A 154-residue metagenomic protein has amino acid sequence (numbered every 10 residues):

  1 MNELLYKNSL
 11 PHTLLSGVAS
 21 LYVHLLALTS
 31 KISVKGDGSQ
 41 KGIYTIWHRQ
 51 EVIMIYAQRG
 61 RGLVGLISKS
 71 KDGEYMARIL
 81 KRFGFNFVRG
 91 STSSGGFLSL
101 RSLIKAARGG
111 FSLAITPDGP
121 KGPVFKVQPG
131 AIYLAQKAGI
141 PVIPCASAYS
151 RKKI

Functional and structural regions predicted by a protein language model:
M1-I53, A57-R59: Membrane-anchoring hydrophobic helices of lipid-metabolizing enzymes
K41-I43, G62, S112-A114, I143: Residue-level preference for the first positions of well-ordered beta-strands
G42-S94, K153: Catalytic core of membrane glycerolipid acyltransferases/transacylases, capturing the structured, soluble-facing
T45-W47, T116, A146: Short beta-strand segments
S68-S70, D118, S147-S150: Cofactor-binding loop segments of dinucleotide-utilizing enzymes, especially the Rossmann-like FAD- and NAD(P)+-binding
D72, M76, G96-S99, L103 (+1 more regions): Amphipathic alpha-helical interface surfaces
K81-G122: Hydrophobic, well-structured mid-protein blocks that either form specific transmembrane helices
K126-I154: A cross-family acyltransferase "interaction/gating" segment
